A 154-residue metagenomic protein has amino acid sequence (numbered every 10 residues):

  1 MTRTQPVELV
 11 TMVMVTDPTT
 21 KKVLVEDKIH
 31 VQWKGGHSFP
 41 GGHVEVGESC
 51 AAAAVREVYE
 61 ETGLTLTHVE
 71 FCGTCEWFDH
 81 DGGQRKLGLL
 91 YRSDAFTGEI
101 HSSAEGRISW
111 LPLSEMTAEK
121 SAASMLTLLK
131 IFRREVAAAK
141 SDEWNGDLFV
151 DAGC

Functional and structural regions predicted by a protein language model:
M1-V23, P40-H43, R92: Conserved N-terminal beta-strand and adjoining loop/helix that marks the start of the Nudix/MutT-like hydrolase domain
E8, K34, F39, L66 (+1 more regions): Short connector loops at helix/strand junctions that flank enzyme active sites, especially segments positioning acidic
T20-D27, T97-S103, D142-G146: Short, well-ordered strand-loop elements centered on a beta-strand within folded domains, enriched for acidic residues
K21-E60: Conserved Nudix-box catalytic region and its N-terminal flanking loop in Nudix hydrolases and closely related
H30-Q32, T74-W77: Short active-site-proximal "capping" loops at secondary-structure junctions
Q32-K34, S103-C154: Nudix hydrolase/Nudix homology domain
V44-T67, W77-T127: Unchanged
